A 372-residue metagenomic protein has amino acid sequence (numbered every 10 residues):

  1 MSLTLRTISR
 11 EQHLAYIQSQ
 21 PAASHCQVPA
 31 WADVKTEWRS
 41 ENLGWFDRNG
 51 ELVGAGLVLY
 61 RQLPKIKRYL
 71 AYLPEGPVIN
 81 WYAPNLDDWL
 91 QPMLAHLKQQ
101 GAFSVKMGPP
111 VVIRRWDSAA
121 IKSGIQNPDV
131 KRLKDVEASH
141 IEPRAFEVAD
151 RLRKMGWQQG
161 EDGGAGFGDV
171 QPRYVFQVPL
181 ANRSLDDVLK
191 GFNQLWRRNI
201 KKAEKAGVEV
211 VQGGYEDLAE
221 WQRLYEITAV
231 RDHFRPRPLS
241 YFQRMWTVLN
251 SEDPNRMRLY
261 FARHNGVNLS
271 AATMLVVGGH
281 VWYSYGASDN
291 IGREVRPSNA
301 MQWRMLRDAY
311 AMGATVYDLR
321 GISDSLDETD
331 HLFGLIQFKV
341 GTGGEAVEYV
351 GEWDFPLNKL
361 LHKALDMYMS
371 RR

Functional and structural regions predicted by a protein language model:
L3-N49, V53-I66, V111-R114, W157-E294: A conserved beta-strand-loop-helix scaffold within acyl/acetyltransferase catalytic domains
S40, Q99-A102, A311-A314: Short, high-confidence coil segments that cap the C-terminus of an alpha-helix and link into the following beta-strand
G50-A55, L59-Q100: Conserved, well-structured beta-alpha core segment at the onset of a catalytic domain
A71-L73, V105, Y317: Hydrophobic faces of well-ordered beta-strands that scaffold small-molecule active sites in alpha/beta enzyme cores
P74-Y82, K134-S139, R293: The substrate-binding groove and active-site-proximal loops of carbohydrate-active enzymes, especially glycoside
L86-A206: Acyl-donor-binding surface of acyltransferase catalytic domains
Q91-P92, M245-K363: Aromatic (often tryptophan-rich) hydrophobic motifs at membrane interfaces
Y174, V178-A181, P356-R371: C-terminal "cap" of GNAT-fold acetyltransferases
